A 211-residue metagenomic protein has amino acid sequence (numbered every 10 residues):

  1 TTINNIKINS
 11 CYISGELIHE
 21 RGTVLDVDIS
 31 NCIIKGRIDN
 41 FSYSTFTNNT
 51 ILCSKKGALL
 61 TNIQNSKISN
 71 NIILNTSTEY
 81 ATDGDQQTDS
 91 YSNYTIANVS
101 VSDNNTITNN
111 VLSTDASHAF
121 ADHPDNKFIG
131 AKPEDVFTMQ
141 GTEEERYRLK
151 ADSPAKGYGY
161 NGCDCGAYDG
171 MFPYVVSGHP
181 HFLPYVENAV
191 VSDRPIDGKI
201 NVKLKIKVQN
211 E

Functional and structural regions predicted by a protein language model:
T1-E144: Predominantly extracellular beta-rich ligand-binding scaffolds that present long acidic/polar faces for carbohydrate
N104, R148-K150, G198: A generic "functional-site adjacency" signal
T108, S153-K156, V202: Active-site-proximal helix/loop capping residues that flank conserved catalytic or ligand/cofactor
P124-P180: C-terminal accessory segments
K150, K205-K207: A structural detector for beta-sheet-dominated domains
C163-I200, K207-Q209: Short, compositionally biased P/S/T/A/G/V-rich stretches that sit at domain boundaries
